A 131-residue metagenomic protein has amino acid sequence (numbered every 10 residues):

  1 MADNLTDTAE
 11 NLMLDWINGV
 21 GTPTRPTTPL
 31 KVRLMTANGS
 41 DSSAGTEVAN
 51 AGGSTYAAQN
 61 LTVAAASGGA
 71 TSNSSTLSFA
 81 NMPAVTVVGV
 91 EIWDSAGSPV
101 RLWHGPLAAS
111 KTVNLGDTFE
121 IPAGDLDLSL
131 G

Functional and structural regions predicted by a protein language model:
M1-G89, D94-G131: Small cysteine-rich, disulfide-bonded extracellular modules of the LU/uPAR three-finger superfamily and closely related
